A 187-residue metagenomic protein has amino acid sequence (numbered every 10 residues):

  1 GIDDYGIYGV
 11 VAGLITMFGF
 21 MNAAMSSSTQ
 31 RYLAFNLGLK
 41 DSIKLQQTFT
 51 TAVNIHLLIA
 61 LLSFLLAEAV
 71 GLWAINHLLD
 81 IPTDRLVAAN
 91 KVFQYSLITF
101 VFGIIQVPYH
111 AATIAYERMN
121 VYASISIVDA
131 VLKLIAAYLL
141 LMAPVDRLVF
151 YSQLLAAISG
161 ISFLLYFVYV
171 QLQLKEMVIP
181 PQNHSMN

Functional and structural regions predicted by a protein language model:
G1-I2, F18-L58, I75-I81, I114-V121 (+1 more regions): Transmembrane-helix boundary and interhelical linker motifs in polytopic inner-membrane proteins
G1-M17, T48, L148-Q153, N187: Interfacial/gating helices of multi-pass transporter permease domains
G9-L37, H56-S63, F100-Q106, S162-L165: Small-residue-rich midsections of specific transmembrane alpha-helices
F64-T83: Short membrane-interface helical motifs at transmembrane helix boundaries in multi-pass membrane transporters
P82-Q106, I135, S152, G160-I161: Alpha-helical transmembrane segments of multi-pass membrane proteins
I98-S126, L139, V149, V170-Q173: Membrane-interface junctions at transmembrane-helix termini in multi-pass inner-membrane proteins
S124-R147, I161-Y166: Alpha-helical transmembrane segments of multi-pass membrane transporters and transport-associated inner-membrane enzymes
L148-L154, Y166-N187: Interhelical loop/hinge segments that connect adjacent transmembrane helices in multipass membrane
